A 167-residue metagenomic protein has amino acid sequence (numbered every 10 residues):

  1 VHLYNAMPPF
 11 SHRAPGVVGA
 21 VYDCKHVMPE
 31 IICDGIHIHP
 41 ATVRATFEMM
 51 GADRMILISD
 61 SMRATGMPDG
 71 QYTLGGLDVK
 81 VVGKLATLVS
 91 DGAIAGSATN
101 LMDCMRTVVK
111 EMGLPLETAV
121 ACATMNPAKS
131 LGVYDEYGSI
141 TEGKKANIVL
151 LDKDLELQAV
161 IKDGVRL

Functional and structural regions predicted by a protein language model:
V1-G16: Divalent metal-binding pocket/active-site signature
Y4, M62, D154: Anionic group-transfer/hydrolysis microenvironments
P9, M67, D154: Active-site-proximal flexible loops/turns
F10-S11, I36-H39: A conditional alpha-helix N-cap/helix-loop micro-motif detector
G16-I31, G35, T42, F47-L151: His/Asp/Glu-enriched, well-ordered alpha-helical/loop segment that forms or immediately abuts the divalent-metal
D154-I161: Short, Lys/Arg- and Gly-enriched loop/turn segments at beta-strand edges
